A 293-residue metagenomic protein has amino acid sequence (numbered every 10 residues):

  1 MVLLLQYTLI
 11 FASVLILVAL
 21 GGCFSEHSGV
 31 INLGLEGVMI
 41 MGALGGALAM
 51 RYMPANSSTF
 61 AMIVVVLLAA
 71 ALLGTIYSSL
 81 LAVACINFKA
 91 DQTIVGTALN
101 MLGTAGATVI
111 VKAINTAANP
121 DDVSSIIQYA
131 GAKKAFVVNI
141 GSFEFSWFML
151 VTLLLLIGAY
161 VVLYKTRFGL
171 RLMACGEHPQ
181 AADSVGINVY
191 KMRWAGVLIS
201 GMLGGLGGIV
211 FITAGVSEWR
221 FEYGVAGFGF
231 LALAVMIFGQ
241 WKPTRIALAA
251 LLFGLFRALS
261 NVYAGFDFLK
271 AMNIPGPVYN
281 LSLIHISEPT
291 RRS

Functional and structural regions predicted by a protein language model:
M1-A19, I31, G45, M53-V65: Membrane-interfacial amphipathic/re-entrant helices at transmembrane-helix boundaries
A12-G21, G37-M41, I76-S79, G176 (+3 more regions): Hydrophobic alpha-helical segments embedded in the membrane of multi-pass proteins
C23-G42, I86-L99, R171, V216-F230 (+2 more regions): Short, non-helical or kinked segments that cap or interrupt transmembrane helices
S57-T104, L252: Alpha-helical transmembrane segments within multi-pass membrane transporters and channels
G103-K165, F266-S282: Transmembrane helix-bundle core of multi-pass membrane transporters and related energy-transducing complexes
G141-W219, T244, L248: Helix-loop-helix "hairpin" substructures at the membrane interface of multi-pass membrane proteins
S217-L283: Transmembrane alpha-helical segments in multi-pass inner-membrane proteins
S282-S293: Residue-level detector of conserved catalytic or cofactor/ligand-binding positions in enzyme active sites
